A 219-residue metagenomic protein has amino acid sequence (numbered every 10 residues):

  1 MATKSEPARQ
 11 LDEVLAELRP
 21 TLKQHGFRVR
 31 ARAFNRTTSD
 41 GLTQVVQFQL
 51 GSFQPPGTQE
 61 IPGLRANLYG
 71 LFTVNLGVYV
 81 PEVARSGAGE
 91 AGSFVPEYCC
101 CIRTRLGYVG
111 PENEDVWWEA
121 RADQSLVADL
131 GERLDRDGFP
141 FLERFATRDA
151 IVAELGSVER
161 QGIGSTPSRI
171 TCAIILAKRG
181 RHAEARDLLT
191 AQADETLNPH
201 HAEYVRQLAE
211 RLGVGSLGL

Functional and structural regions predicted by a protein language model:
A2-A8, R36-L219: Intrinsically disordered, low-complexity regulatory regions enriched in serine/threonine/proline and acidic residues
P7-V29: Amphipathic alpha-helical segments
A31-N35: Acidic carboxylate-rich catalytic motifs and surrounding loops in phosphoryl-/glycosyl-chemistry enzymes
